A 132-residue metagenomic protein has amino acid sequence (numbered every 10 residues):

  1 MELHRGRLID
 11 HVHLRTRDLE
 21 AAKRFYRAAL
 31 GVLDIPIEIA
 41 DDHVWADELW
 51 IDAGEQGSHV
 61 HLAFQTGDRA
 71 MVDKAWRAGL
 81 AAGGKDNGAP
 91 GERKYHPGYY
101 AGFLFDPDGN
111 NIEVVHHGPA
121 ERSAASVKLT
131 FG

Functional and structural regions predicted by a protein language model:
M1-E20, L62, G118-G132: N-terminal beta-strand motif that seeds the catalytic metal site of vicinal oxygen chelate
E2, I39, V44-A82, G88: Long, continuous compositionally biased terminal/linker segments
G6-L8, E55-S58, H96: Short glycine-enriched loop/turn motifs at secondary-structure junctions
H13-W50: Core segments of cupin and vicinal oxygen chelate
R17-A21, F64-D108: Vicinal oxygen chelate
P97, F103, V114-E121: Short beta->alpha transition motifs characteristic of CBS
